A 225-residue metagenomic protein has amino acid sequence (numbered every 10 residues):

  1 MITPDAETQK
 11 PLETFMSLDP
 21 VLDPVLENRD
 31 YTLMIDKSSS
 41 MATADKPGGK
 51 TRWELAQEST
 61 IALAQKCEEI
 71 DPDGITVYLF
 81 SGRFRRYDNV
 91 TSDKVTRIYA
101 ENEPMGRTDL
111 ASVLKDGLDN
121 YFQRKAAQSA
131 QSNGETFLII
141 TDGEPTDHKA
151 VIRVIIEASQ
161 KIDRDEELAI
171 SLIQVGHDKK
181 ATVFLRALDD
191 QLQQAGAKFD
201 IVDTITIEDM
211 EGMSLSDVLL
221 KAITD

Functional and structural regions predicted by a protein language model:
M1-D225: Acidic, low-complexity intrinsically disordered regions
